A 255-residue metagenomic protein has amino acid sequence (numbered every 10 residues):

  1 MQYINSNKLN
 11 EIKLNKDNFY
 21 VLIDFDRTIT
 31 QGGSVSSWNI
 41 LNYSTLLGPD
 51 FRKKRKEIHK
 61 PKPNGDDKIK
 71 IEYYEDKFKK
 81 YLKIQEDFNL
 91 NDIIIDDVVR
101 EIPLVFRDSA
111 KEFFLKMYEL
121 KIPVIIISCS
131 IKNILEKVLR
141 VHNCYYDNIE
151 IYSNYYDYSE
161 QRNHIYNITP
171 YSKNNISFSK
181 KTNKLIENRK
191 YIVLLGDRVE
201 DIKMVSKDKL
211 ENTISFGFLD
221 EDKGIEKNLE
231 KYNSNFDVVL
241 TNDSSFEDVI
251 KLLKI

Functional and structural regions predicted by a protein language model:
M1-F25, T30-K53: Non-catalytic pre-domain segments flanking phosphatase-related domains
I4, L90-I93, K227, S244: Short coil/turn linker and secondary-structure boundary residues
N7, R55, K77-F78, Q85 (+3 more regions): Generic alpha-helical secondary structure signal
K16, L22, I40, G48 (+7 more regions): Generic intrinsically disordered, low-complexity segments enriched for polar/acidic and small residues
I23-D24, K77-L82, I131, L194 (+1 more regions): Broad hydrophobic/π-residue packing in well-ordered secondary structure
S34-E119, P123: A metal-dependent, Asp-based hydrolase signature
E101-I125, S130-I255: C-terminal cap/substrate-recognition subdomain and adjoining C-terminal extension of metal-dependent phosphatase-like
